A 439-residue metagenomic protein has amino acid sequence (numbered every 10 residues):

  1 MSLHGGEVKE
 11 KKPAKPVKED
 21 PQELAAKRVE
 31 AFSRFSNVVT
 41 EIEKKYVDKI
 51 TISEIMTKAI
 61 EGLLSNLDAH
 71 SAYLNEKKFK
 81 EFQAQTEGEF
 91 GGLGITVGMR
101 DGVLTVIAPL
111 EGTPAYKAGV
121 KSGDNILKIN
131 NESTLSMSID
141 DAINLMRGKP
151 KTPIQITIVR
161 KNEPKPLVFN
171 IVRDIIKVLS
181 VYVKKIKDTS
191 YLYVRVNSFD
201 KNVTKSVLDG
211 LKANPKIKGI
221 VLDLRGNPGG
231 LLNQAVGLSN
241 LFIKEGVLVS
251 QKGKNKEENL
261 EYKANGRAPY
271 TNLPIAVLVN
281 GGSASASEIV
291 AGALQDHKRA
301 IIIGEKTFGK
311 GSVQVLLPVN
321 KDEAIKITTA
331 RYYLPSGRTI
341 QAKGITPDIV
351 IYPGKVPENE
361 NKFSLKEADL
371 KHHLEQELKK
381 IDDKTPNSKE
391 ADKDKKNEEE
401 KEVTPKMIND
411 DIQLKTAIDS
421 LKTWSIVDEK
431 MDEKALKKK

Functional and structural regions predicted by a protein language model:
L3-K9: Boundary of Sec targeting at the N-terminus
A14-E23, S36-K45, K393-E402: Acidic/histidine-rich, surface-exposed loop or edge segments in extracytoplasmic proteins
Q22, A26-A31, F35-I52, T105-P109 (+2 more regions): Cleft-lining beta-strand/loop regions that shape enzyme active-site pockets
R34, E43-I107, K151-Q155, V159-R173 (+2 more regions): Extended, small/polar residue-biased N-terminal targeting/export presequences and adjacent propeptide/linker tracts
V319-A330: Short acidic, Pro/Gly- and aromatic-enriched capping/linker segments at domain boundaries
R331, P335-K439: Conserved functional hotspot residues or short segments at active or partner-binding sites across diverse domains
